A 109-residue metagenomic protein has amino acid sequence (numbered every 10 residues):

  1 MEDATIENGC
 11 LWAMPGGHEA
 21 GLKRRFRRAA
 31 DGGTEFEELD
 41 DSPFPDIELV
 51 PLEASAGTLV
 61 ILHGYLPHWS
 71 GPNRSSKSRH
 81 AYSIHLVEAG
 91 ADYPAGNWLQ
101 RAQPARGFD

Functional and structural regions predicted by a protein language model:
A4-L66: Double-stranded beta-helix
A13, F26-R27, A56-I61, Y65-D109: Non-heme Fe(II)/2-oxoglutarate
